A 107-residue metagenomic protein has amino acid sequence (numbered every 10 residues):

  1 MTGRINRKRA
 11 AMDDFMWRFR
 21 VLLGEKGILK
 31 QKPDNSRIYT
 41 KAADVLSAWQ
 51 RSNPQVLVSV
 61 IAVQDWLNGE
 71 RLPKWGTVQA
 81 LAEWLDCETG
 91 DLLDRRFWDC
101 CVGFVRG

Functional and structural regions predicted by a protein language model:
M1-R9, E83, L93-G107: Short, charged recognition helix plus adjacent turn of helix-turn-helix-like nucleic-acid-binding domains
M1-S52: A short, Lys/Arg-rich alpha-helix, primarily the initiator
W17, V21, D65, E83 (+1 more regions): DNA-binding alpha-helical recognition surfaces that contact promoter or target DNA
I38-A43, V60, W75-V78: Helix-turn-helix DNA-binding elements, focusing on the entry/boundary residues of the two helices that contact DNA
L46-Q50, L67, A82, R96: A general structural motif at alpha-helix termini
Q50-P73: Recognition helix of helix-turn-helix/homeodomain-like DNA-binding domains that insert into the DNA major groove
W75-D91: DNA major-groove recognition helix of helix-turn-helix/homeodomain DNA-binding modules
